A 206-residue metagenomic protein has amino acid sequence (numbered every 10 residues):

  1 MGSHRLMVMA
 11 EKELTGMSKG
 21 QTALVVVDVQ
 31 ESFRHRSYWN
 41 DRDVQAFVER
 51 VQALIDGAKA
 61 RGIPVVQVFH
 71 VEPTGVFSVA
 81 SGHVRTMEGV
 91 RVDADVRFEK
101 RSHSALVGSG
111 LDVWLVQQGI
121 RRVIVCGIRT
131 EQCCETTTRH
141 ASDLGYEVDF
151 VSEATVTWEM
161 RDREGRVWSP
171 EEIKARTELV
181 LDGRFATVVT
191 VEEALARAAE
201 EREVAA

Functional and structural regions predicted by a protein language model:
M1-A23, E49-R61, P73-A206: Active-site-adjacent betaalpha module
V25-V29: N-terminal nucleotide-binding beta1-loop-alpha1 segment
E31-F33, P73: A short, flexible beta-alpha/helix-coil linker loop
R34-V44, G165-V167: Acidic/histidine-rich helix-loop elements that form or flank divalent-metal/phosphate-binding sites at the catalytic
